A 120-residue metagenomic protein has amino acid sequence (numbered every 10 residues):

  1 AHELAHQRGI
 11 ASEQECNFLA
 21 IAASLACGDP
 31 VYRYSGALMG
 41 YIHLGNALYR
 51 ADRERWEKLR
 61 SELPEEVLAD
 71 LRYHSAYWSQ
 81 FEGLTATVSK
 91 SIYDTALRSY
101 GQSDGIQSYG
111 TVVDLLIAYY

Functional and structural regions predicted by a protein language model:
H2-Q7, F18: Catalytic glutamate of the conserved HExxH
Q7-Q14, V31-S35, G83-A86, Q107: Soluble non-cytosolic domains of exported or imported proteins
A11-G28: An active-site-proximal "capping" alpha-helix that borders the catalytic cofactor pocket
A26, P30-R33, A51, Q102: Generic macromolecular interface patches on structured domains
Y34-E65: Acidic/histidine-rich catalytic neighborhood
E65-Y120: Pan-zinc metallopeptidase signature
